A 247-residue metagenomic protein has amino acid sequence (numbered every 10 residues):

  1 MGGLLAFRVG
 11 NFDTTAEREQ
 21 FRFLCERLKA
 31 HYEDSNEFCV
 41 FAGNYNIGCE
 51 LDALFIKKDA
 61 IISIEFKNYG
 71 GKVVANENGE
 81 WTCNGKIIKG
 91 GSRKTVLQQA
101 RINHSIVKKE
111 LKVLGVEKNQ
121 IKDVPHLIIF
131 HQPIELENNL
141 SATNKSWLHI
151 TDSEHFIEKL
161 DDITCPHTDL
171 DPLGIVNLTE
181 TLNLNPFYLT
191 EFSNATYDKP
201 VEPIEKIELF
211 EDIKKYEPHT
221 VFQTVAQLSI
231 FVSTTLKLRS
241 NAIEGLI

Functional and structural regions predicted by a protein language model:
M1-E50, I56-I61, G70-A75, T82-I247: Surface-exposed interaction regions that form or flank ligand-binding interfaces
